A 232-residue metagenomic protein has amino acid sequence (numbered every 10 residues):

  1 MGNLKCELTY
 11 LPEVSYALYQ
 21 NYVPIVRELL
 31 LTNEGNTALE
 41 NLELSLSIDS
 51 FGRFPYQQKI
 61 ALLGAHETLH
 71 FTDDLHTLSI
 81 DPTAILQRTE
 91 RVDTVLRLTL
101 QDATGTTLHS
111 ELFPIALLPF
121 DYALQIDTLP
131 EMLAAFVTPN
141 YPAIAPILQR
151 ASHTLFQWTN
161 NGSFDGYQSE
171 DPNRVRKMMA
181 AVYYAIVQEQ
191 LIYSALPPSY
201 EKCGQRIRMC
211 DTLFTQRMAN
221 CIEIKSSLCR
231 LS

Functional and structural regions predicted by a protein language model:
M1-P24, D49-G52: Low-complexity, acidic Ser/Thr/Pro/Gly-rich terminal tails and inter-domain linkers that flank the onset of structured
N21-E28, V92-T94: Short, solvent-exposed loop/turn segments enriched in Ser/Thr/Gly
L29-N36: Asparagine-centered strand-capping/turn motif at beta-strand->loop junctions
N36-N41, L108: Short acidic/proline- and small/hydrophobic-mixed sequence motifs that coincide with surface turns and coil-to-beta
S45-V92, L100-T104: Intrinsically disordered, low-complexity Pro/Gly/Ser/Thr-rich segments with frequent PxxP/GP/PP motifs and embedded
G105-T138: Short beta-strand elements
F136-Q216: Secondary-structure boundary elements
R217-S232: Cysteine-centered nucleophilic/redox motifs
